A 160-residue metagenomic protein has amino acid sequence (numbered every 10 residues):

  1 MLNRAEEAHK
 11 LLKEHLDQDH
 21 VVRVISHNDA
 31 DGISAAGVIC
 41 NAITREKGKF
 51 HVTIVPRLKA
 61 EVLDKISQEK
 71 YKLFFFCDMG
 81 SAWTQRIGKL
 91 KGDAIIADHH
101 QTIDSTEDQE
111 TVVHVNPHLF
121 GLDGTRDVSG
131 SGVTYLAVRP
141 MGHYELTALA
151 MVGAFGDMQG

Functional and structural regions predicted by a protein language model:
M1-G160: Replace "Mg2+/Mn2+-dependent" with "divalent metal-dependent
